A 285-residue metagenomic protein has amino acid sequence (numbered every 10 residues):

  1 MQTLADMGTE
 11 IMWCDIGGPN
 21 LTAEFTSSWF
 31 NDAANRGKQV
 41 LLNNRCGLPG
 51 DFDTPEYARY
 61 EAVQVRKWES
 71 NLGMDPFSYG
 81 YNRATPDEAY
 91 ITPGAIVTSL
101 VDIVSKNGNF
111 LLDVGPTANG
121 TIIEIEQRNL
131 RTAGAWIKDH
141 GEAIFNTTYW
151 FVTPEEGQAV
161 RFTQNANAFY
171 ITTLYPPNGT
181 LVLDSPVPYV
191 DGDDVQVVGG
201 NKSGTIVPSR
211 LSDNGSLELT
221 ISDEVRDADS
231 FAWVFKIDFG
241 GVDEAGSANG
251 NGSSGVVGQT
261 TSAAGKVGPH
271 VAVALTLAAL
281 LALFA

Functional and structural regions predicted by a protein language model:
M1-G252: Mature catalytic domains of secreted/periplasmic carbohydrate-active enzymes
G8, F284-A285: Transmembrane helix irregularities
N249-V273: C-terminal GPI-anchoring signal of eukaryotic secretory precursors
A272-F284: A cross-kingdom C-terminal cell-surface attachment/processing module
